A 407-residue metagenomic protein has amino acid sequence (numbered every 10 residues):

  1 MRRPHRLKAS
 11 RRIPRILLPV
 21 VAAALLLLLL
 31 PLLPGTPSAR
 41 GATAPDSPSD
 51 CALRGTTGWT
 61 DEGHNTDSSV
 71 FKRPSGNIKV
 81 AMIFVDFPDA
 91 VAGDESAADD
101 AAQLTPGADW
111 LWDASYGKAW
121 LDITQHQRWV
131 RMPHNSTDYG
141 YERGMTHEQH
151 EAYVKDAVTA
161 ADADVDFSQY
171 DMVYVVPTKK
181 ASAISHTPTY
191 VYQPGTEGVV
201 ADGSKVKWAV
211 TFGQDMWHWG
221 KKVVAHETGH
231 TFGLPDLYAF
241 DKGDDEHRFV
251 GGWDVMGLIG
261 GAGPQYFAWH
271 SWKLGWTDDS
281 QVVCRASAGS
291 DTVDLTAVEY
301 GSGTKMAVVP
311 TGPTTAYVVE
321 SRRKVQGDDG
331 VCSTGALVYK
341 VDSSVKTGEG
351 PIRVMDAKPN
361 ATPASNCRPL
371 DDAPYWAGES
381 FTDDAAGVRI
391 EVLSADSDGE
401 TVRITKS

Functional and structural regions predicted by a protein language model:
R2-R3, P34, P48, L53-G55 (+4 more regions): Non-catalytic C-terminal accessory/binding modules of secreted extracellular proteins
P4-A39: Secretory targeting and sorting signals
S38-M216, A225, K242, E379 (+1 more regions): Zn2+-dependent metallopeptidase catalytic core
N77, F249-G251, S333: Short, solvent-exposed loop/turn segments at the edges of secondary structure
D86-D89, K179, G260, R323 (+2 more regions): Non-catalytic surface loops within mature trypsin-like serine protease
A92-G93, S185, Y266, D329 (+2 more regions): Short acidic, gly/pro-rich beta-turn/loop elements at beta-sheet edges and active-site/ligand-binding grooves
G93-T105, Y266-H270, V331-S333, P351-D356: Short, polar loop/linker segments at the starts of domains and inter-domain junctions
F167, M172-Y174, K180-D328: Extracellular hydrolytic enzyme modules, especially secreted metalloproteases of the metzincin/thermolysin-like class
